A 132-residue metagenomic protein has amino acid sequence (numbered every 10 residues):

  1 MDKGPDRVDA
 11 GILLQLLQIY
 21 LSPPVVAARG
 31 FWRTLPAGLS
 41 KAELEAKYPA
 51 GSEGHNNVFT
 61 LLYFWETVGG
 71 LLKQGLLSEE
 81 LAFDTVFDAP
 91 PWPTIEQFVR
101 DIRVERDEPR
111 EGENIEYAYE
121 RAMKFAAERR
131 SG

Functional and structural regions predicted by a protein language model:
M1-G132: Acidic, Ser/Pro/Thr-rich low-complexity regulatory regions and the short amphipathic helical interaction modules they
